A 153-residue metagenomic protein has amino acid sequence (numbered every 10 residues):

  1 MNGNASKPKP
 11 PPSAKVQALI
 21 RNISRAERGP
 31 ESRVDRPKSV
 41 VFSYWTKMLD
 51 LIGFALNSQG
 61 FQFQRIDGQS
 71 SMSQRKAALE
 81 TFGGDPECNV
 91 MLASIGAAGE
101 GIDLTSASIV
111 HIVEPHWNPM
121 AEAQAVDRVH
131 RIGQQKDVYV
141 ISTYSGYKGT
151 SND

Functional and structural regions predicted by a protein language model:
M1-V90, G96-E100: Conserved Helicase C-terminal RecA-like lobe
Q74, N89-D153: SF2 helicase/translocase ATPase core recognition
